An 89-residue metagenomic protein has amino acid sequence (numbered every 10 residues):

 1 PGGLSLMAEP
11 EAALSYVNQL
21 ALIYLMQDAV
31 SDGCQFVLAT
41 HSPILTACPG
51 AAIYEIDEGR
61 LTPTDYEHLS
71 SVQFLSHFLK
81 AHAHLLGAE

Functional and structural regions predicted by a protein language model:
P1: ABC-family P-loop ATPase nucleotide-binding domains
L4-L6: Walker B motif beta-strand of ABC-family P-loop ATPases
A8-P10: Walker B catalytic acidic pair
A12-S15: ABC ATPase nucleotide-binding domain "signature" loop
V17-L38, S42-E89: C-terminal lobe/lid and adjacent interdomain/linker elements of RecA-like ASCE P-loop ATPase modules
